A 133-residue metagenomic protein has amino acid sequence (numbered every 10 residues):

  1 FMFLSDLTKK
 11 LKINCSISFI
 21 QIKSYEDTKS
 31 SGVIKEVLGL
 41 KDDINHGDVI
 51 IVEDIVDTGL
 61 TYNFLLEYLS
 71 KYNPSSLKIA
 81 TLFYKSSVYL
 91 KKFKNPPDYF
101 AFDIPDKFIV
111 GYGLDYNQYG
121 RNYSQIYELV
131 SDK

Functional and structural regions predicted by a protein language model:
F1-K133: PRPP-associated nucleotide enzymes
